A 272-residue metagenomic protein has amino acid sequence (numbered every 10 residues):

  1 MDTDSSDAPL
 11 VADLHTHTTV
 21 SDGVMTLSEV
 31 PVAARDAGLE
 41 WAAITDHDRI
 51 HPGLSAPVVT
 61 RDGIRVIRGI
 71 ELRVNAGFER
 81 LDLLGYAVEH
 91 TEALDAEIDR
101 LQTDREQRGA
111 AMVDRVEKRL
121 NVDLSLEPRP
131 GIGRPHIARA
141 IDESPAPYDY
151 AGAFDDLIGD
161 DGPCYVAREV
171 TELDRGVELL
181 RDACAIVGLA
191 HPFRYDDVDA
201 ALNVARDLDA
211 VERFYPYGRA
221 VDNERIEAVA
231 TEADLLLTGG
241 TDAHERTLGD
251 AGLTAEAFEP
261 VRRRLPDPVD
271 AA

Functional and structural regions predicted by a protein language model:
M1-E79, D156-G159, P163-Y165, V177 (+2 more regions): An N-terminally biased module of ancient metal coordination in phosphate/nucleic-acid-related enzymes
M25, I132, R168-T171, V221 (+1 more regions): Short coil/turn linker and secondary-structure boundary residues
A33-A37, V66, V88-H90, D104-R108 (+2 more regions): Short, surface-exposed linear patches
I50-G53, F78, E89, C164 (+4 more regions): A generic structural micro-environment signature that highlights single residues at secondary-structure boundaries
V58-A201, P266: Extended substrate/RNA-proximal surfaces in nucleic-acid metabolism proteins
H90-I98, Q102, E106, R219 (+3 more regions): Short, structured coil/loop segments at alpha-helix boundaries
V204-Y217, D250-A272: Structural recognition of alpha->loop->beta junctions
